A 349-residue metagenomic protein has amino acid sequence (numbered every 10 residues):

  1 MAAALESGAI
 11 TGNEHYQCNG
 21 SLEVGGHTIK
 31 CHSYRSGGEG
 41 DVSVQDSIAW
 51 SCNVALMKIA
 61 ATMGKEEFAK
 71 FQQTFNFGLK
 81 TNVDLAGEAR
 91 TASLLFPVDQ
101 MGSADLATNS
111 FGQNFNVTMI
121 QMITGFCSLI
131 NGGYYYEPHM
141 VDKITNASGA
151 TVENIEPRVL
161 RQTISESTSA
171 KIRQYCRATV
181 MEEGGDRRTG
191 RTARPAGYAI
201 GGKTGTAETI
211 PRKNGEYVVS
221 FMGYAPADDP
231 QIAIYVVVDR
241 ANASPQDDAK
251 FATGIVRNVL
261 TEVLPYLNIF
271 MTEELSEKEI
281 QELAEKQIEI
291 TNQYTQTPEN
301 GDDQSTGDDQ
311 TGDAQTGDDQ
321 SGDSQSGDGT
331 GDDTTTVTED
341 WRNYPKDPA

Functional and structural regions predicted by a protein language model:
A2-V238, Y294, T338, R342-A349: Beta-lactam-recognizing serine transpeptidase/beta-lactamase-like catalytic domain environment
A150-R158, T253-D303, D323, D332 (+1 more regions): Short, gly/Ser/Thr-rich active-site loops of penicillin-recognizing serine hydrolases
Q231, A243-P245, Y266: Intrinsically disordered, low-complexity acidic/polar segments
V238-F251: A short acidic/glycine-rich loop-to-helix N-cap element
T291, D308, G329: Alpha-helical and His/Cys-centered functional microenvironments
D313-A349: Long, low-complexity, intrinsically disordered segments
